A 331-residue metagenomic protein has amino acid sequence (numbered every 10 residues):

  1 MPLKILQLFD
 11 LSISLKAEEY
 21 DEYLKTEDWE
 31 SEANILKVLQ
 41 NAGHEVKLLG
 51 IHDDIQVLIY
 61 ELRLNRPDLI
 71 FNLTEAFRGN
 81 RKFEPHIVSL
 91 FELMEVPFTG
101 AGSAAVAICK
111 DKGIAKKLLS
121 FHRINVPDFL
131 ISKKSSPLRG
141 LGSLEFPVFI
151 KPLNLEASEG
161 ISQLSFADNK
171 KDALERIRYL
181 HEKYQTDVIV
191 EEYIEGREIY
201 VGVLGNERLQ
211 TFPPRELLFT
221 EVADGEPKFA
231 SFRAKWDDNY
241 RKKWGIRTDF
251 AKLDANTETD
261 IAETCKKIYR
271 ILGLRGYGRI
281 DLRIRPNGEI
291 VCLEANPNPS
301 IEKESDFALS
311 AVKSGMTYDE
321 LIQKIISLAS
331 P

Functional and structural regions predicted by a protein language model:
M1-P97, S103-A104, C109-K110, K133-G140: ATP-binding N-terminal substructure of ATP-dependent carboxylate-amine bond-forming enzymes
P2-F9, R63-L64, V106-I189, E195-R197 (+1 more regions): Active-site nucleotide/adenylate-binding loops and adjacent lid/helix of ATP-dependent enzymes
I13-A17, E156-S158, D238-R241, E304: Short acidic/His/Gly/Ser-rich catalytic and metal-binding motifs that mark active-site loops of diverse hydrolases
Y20-K25, S162-F166, A308-S310: Short glycine-enriched, charge-decorated loop/helix-capping segments at active-site entrances that position
V46, P97-F98, V126, V148 (+1 more regions): Hydrophobic beta-strand scaffold residues
I87, S120, K252-P331: ATP-dependent carboxylate activation and anion-phosphoryl transfer catalytic cores that bind Mg-ATP to form
K170-N256, D260-E263, P286-V291: Phosphate-binding site of ATP-dependent enzymes
